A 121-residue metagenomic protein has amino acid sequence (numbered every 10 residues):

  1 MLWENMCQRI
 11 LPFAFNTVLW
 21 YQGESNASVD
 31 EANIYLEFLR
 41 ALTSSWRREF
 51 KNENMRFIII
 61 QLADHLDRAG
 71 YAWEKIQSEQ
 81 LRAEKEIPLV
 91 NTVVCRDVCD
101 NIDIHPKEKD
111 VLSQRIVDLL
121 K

Functional and structural regions predicted by a protein language model:
M1-K121: Cell-envelope and extracellular/periplasmic
